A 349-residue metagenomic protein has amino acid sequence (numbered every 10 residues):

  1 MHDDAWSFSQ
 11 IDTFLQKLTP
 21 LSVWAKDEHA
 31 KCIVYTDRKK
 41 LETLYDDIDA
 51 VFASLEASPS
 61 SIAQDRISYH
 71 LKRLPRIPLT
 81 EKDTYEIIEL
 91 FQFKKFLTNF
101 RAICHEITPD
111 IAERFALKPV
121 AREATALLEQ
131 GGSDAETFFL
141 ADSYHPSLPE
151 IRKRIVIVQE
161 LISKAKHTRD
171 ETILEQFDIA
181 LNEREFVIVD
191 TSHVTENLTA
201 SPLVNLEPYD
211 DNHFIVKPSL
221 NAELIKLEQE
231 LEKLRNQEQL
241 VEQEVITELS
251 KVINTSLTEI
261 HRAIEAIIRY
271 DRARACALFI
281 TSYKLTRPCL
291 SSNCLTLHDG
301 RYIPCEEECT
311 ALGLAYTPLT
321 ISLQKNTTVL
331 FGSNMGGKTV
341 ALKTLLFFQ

Functional and structural regions predicted by a protein language model:
M1-K164, T168, A266: Conserved amphipathic alpha-helical "coupling/scaffold" segments that transmit conformational changes between domains
M1-S9, A165-K166, T172-E175, A180-E183 (+4 more regions): Basic/polar, acidic-poor N-terminal "presequence/leader" segments that form or can form short amphipathic helices
E42, L71, Q243, H261-I264 (+2 more regions): Conserved structured core elements
F52-L55, P59, R101-C104, I111 (+7 more regions): Leucine-rich amphipathic alpha-helices with coiled-coil/heptad-repeat character
R73-R76, E89-K95, I111-E129, E171-E196 (+3 more regions): Charge-rich, acidic-biased intrinsically disordered regions
R122-L174, P208-E265: Extended, charged alpha-helical coiled-coil/arm scaffolds that mediate oligomerization and mechanical coupling in large
I179-K226: Extended, EK/Q-rich alpha-helical coiled-coil segments that serve as long dimerization/scaffolding arms in large
R262-G336, T344, F348-Q349: Conserved NTPase motor "head" modules and their coupling/switch loops across ABC/AAA+ ATPases, GTPases, and GHKL ATPases
